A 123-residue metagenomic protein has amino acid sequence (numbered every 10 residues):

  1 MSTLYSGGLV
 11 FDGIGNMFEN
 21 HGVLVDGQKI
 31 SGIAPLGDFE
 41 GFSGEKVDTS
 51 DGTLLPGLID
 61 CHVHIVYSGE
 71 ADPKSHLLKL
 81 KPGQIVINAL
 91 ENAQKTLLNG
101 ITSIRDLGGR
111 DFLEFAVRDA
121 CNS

Functional and structural regions predicted by a protein language model:
M1-G41, L54: N-terminal metal-binding scaffold of metallo-dependent hydrolase/deaminase domains
Y5-S6, G27-I30, T49, R110-V117: Short amphipathic alpha-helical surface micro-motifs
G7, S43-E45, I101: Short, well-ordered alpha-helix to beta-strand connector turns
L9-F11, A34-P35, K46, L90-N92 (+1 more regions): A generic local structural motif
G44-T49, T53: Short, well-ordered secondary-structure micro-motifs within conserved domains or adaptor modules
T53-A120: Metal-associated gating/positioning segment near the N- to mid-region
